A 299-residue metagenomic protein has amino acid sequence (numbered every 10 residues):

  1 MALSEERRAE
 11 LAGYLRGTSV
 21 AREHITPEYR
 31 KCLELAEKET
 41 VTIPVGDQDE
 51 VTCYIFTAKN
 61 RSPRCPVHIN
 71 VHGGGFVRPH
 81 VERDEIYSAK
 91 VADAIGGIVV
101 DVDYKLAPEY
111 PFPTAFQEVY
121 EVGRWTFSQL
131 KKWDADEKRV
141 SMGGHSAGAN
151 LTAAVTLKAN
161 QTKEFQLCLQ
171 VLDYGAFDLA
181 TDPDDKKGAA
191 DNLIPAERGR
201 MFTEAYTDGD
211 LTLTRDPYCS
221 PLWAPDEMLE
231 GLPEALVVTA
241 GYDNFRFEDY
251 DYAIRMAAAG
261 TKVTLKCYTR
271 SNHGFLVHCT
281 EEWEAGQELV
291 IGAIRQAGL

Functional and structural regions predicted by a protein language model:
M1-A58, L213, E281, G298-L299: A glycine/proline-hinged amphipathic helix-loop "lid/cap" segment that gates access to hydrophobic ligand pockets
C53-R64, A224-L229: Short beta-strand-to-loop junctions in surface cap/lid or active-site-entrance loops
R64-G74: Short beta-strand element of the alpha/beta-hydrolase
E82-D101: Short amphipathic alpha-helix adjacent to the substrate-entry channel of hydrolases
Y110-K132: Alpha/beta-hydrolase active-site loop
F127-M142, T162: Gly/Ser-rich "nucleophile elbow"/oxyanion-hole loop immediately N-terminal to the catalytic nucleophile in hydrolases
K138, A154-L299: Alpha/beta hydrolase fold serine-hydrolase catalytic domain that processes acyl esters and thioesters
G144, G148, T152: Gly/Ala-rich beta-loop-alpha elbow adjacent to hydrolase catalytic centers
